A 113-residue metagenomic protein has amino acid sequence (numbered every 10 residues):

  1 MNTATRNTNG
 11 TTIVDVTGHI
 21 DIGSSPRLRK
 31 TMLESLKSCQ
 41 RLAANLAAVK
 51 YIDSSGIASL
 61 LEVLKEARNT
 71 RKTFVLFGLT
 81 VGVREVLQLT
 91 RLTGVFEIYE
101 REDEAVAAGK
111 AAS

Functional and structural regions predicted by a protein language model:
N2-K30, A47: STAS-typified acidic loop motif
N2-T3, E34, K110-A111: Short leucine-rich amphipathic alpha-helices used at interfaces
A4-R6, F77, Y99: General small-molecule cofactor/ligand-binding pocket signal
T8-G10, V81, D103: Residues that form or immediately flank small-molecule/cofactor binding pockets and catalytic motifs
I22-F96: Amphipathic alpha-helical interaction surfaces in cytosolic regulatory modules
I98-S113: A charged, well-structured terminal subsegment
